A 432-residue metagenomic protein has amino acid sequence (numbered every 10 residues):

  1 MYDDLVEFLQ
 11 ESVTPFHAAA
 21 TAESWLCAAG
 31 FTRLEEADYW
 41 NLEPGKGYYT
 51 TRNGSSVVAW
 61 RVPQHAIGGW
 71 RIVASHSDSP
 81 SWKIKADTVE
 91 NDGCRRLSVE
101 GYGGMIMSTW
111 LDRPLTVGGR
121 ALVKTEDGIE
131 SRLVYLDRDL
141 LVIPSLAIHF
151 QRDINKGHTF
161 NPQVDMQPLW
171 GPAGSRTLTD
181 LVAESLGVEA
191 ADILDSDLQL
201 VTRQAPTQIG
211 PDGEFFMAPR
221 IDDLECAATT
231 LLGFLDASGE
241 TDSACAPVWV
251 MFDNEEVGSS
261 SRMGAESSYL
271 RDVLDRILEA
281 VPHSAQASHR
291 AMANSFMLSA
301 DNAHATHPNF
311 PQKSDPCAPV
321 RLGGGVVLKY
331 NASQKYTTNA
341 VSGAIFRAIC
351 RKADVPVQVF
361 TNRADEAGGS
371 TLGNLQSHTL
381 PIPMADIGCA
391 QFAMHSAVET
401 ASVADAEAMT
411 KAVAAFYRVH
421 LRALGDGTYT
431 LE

Functional and structural regions predicted by a protein language model:
M1-E432: N-terminal hydrophobic/helix-forming segments and targeting peptides
